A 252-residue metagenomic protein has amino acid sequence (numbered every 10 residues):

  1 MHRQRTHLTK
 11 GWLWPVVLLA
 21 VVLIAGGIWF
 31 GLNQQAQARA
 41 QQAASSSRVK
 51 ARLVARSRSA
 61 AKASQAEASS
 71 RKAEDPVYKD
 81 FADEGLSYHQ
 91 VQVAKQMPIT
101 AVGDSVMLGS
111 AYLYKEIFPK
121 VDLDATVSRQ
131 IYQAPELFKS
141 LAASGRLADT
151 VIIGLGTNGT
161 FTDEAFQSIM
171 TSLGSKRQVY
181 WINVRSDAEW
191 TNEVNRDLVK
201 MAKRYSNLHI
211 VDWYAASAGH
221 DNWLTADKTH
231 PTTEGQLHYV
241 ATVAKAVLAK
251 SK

Functional and structural regions predicted by a protein language model:
H2-P98, K250: N-terminal secretory targeting modules
W14-L18, A38, V184-Y214: Substrate-gating cap/lid alpha-helix
V91-A165, A188-N192: Conserved SGNH/GDSL esterase-like catalytic core that processes O-acyl groups on lipids and polysaccharides
T100, L108, Y112, E116 (+7 more regions): Solvent-exposed, polar/charged alpha-helical surfaces in well-ordered, non-transmembrane soluble domains, broadly
T100-V102, Y180, H209-V211: Hydrophobic/aromatic beta-strand patches that form the interior of the parallel beta-sheet core in alpha/beta enzyme
T126, S186, K228-P231: Pocket-edge positions in alpha/beta enzyme catalytic cores
S175-Q178: A short helix->loop->beta-strand "cap" motif at the edges of active sites that frequently abuts
N195-K252: Catalytic His-Asp segment of secreted/periplasmic serine-dependent ester chemistry enzymes
